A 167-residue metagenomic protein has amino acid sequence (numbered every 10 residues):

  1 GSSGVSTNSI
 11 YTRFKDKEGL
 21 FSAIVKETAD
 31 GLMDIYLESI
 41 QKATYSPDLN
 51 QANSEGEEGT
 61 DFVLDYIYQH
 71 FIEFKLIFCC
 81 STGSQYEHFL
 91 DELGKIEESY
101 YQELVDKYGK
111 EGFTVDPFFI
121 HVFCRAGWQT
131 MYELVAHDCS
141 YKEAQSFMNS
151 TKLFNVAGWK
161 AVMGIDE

Functional and structural regions predicted by a protein language model:
S2, T12, G19-K42, S54 (+5 more regions): Alpha-helical structural segments
G31-K42, E73, A126-L134: Solvent-exposed, amphipathic alpha-helical segments
K42-A52, G109-F113: Short helix-coil transition/hinge motifs at the ends and kinks of transmembrane helices, capturing the brief
Y45-N50, L76-S84: Short linear capping/connector segments at secondary-structure termini
N50-I72, R125, Q145-A157: Amphipathic alpha-helical segments that line or abut small-molecule/effector binding pockets and mediate allosteric
F62-Q69, G83-G109, F118-Q129: Amphipathic alpha-helical packing segments from all-alpha helical-bundle domains
V105-N155, V162-E167: Hydrophobic/aromatic-rich alpha-helical bundle segments in the mid-to-C-terminal region
